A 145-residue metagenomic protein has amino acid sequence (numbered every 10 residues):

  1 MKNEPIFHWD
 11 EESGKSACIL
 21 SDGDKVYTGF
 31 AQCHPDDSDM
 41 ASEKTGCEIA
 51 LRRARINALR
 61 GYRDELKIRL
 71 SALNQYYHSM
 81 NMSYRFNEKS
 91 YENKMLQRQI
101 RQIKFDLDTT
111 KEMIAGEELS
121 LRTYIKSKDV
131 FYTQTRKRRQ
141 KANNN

Functional and structural regions predicted by a protein language model:
M1-Q140: Catalytic phosphate/metal-binding cores of nucleic-acid and nucleotide-processing enzymes, i.e., regions that mediate
N145: A motif-centric signal for short, conserved binding hotspots located in accessible loops or intrinsically disordered
